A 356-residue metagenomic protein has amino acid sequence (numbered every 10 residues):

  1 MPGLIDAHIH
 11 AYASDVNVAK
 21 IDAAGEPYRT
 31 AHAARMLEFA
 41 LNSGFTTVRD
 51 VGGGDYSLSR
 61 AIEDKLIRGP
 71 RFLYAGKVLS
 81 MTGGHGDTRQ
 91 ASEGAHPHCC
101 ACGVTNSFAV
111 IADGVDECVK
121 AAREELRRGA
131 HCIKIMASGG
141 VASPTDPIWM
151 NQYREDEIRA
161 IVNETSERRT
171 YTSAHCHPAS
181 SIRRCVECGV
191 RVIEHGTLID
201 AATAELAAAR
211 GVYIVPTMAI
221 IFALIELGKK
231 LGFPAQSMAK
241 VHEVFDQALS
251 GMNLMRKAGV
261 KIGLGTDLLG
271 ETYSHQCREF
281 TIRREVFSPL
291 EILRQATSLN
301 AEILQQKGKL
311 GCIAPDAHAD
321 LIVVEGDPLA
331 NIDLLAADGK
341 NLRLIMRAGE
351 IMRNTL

Functional and structural regions predicted by a protein language model:
P2-D64, T82-R89, D156, S180 (+1 more regions): Metal-associated gating/positioning segment near the N- to mid-region
I5-H8, G44, V48, F72 (+12 more regions): Divalent metal-coordination and catalytic microenvironments
Y12-S14, T47-L58, G139-S143, C176-R183 (+3 more regions): Active-site environment of divalent metal-dependent phosphoester hydrolases
D15-V18, R60, G86, S143-P144 (+5 more regions): Histidine/acidic-residue-rich catalytic or RNA/ligand-binding cores of hydrolases and nuclease-related proteins
V18-A31, H98-K120, Y171-S173: Active-site mouth loops of central-metabolism enzymes
D50-C102, F108, A112-D113: Mid-domain alpha/beta scaffold segments of enzyme catalytic cores
E117-I214, K230-L231, V241-I262, G308: Histidine/acidic residue-rich metal-binding segments in metalloenzymes
E167, Q236, V244-P328: His/Asp/Glu-enriched, well-ordered alpha-helical/loop segment that forms or immediately abuts the divalent-metal
